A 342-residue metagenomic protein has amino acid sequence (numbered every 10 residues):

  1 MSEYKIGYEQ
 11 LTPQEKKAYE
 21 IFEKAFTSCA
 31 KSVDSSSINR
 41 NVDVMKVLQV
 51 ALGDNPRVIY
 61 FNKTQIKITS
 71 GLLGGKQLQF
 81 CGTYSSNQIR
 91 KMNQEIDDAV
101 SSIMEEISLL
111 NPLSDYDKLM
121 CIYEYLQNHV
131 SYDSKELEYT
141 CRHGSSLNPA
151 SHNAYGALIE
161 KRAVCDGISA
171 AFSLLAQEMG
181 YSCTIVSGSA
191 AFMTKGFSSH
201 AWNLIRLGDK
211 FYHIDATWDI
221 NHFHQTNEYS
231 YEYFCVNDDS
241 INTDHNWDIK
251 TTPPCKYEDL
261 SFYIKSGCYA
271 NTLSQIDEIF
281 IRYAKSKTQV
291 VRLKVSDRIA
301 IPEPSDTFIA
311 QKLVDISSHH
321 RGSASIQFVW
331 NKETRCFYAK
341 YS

Functional and structural regions predicted by a protein language model:
M1-E105, K285-T288, A300-S342: Linear, non-domain "peripheral" regions
M1-S35, Y132-S146, L260-V295: An N-terminal amphipathic alpha-helical segment
I6, E20-F22, K91, I159-A163 (+2 more regions): Alpha-helix capping and helix-loop boundary segments enriched in small/acidic/polar residues
S85-A157: Secondary-structure boundary elements
D133, D215, V329-E333: Acidic/polar residues at beta-strand termini and the immediately following turn/coil
A154-I168: A short, highly charged nucleic-acid-interacting micro-segment common to nuclease and nuclease-linked defense proteins
G167-D239: Hydrophobic/aromatic-rich core segments of domains that either
N227-S342: Low-complexity, Gly/Ser/Thr/Pro-rich intrinsically disordered linker/tail segments
